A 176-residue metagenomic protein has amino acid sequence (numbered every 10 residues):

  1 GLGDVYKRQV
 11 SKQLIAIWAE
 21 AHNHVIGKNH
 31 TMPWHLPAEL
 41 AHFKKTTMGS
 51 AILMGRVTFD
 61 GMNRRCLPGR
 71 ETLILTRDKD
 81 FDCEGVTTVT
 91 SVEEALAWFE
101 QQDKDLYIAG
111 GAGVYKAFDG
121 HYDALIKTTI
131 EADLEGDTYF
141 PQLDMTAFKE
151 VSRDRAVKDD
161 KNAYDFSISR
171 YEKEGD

Functional and structural regions predicted by a protein language model:
G1-Y6: Short, small-residue-biased leader/transition segments that mark boundaries at the very start of proteins
S11-D176: Enzymes that bind and transform nitrogen-containing heteroaromatic metabolites
